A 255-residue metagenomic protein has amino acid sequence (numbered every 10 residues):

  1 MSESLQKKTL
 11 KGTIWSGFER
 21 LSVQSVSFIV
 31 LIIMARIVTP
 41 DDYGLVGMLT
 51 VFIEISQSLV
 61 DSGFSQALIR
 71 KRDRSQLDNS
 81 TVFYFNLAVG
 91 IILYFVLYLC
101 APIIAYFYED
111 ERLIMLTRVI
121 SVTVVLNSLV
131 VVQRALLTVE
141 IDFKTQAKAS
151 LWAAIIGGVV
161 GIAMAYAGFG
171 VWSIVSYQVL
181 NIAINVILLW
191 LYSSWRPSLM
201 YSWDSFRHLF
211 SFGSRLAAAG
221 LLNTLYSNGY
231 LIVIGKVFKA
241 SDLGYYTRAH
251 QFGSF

Functional and structural regions predicted by a protein language model:
M1-L5, T9, K144, I187-I232 (+2 more regions): Interhelical loop/hinge segments that connect adjacent transmembrane helices in multipass membrane
Q6, A67-Q76, L126-A149, A167 (+3 more regions): Membrane-interface junctions at transmembrane-helix termini in multi-pass inner-membrane proteins
K7-S27, L49, V60-P102, M115-S121 (+2 more regions): Membrane-water interface segments that mark the loop-to-transmembrane alpha-helix transition
L10, D41-G44, S80, E111-I114 (+4 more regions): Residues that define the loop-to-transmembrane-helix transition and helix capping in multi-pass membrane transporters
F28, I32, R36, S58-S62 (+10 more regions): Membrane-embedded alpha-helical segments of multi-pass transporters/permeases
V30, D41-V60, T123, A183 (+2 more regions): Alpha-helical transmembrane segments of polytopic membrane transporters and translocases
I37-P40, Q76, F107-D110, E140 (+3 more regions): Helix-loop interface residues and adjacent transmembrane-helix termini in multi-pass membrane transporters, primarily
I114-S121, A149-S194, H208-G213, A219 (+2 more regions): Hydrophobic alpha-helical transmembrane segments
